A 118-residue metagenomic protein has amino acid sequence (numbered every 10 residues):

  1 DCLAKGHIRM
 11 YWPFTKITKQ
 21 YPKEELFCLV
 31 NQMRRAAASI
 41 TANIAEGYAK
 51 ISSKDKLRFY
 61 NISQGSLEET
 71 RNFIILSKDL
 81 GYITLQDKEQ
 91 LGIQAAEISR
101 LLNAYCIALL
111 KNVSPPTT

Functional and structural regions predicted by a protein language model:
D1-T118: Amphipathic alpha-helical assembly/interaction segments
